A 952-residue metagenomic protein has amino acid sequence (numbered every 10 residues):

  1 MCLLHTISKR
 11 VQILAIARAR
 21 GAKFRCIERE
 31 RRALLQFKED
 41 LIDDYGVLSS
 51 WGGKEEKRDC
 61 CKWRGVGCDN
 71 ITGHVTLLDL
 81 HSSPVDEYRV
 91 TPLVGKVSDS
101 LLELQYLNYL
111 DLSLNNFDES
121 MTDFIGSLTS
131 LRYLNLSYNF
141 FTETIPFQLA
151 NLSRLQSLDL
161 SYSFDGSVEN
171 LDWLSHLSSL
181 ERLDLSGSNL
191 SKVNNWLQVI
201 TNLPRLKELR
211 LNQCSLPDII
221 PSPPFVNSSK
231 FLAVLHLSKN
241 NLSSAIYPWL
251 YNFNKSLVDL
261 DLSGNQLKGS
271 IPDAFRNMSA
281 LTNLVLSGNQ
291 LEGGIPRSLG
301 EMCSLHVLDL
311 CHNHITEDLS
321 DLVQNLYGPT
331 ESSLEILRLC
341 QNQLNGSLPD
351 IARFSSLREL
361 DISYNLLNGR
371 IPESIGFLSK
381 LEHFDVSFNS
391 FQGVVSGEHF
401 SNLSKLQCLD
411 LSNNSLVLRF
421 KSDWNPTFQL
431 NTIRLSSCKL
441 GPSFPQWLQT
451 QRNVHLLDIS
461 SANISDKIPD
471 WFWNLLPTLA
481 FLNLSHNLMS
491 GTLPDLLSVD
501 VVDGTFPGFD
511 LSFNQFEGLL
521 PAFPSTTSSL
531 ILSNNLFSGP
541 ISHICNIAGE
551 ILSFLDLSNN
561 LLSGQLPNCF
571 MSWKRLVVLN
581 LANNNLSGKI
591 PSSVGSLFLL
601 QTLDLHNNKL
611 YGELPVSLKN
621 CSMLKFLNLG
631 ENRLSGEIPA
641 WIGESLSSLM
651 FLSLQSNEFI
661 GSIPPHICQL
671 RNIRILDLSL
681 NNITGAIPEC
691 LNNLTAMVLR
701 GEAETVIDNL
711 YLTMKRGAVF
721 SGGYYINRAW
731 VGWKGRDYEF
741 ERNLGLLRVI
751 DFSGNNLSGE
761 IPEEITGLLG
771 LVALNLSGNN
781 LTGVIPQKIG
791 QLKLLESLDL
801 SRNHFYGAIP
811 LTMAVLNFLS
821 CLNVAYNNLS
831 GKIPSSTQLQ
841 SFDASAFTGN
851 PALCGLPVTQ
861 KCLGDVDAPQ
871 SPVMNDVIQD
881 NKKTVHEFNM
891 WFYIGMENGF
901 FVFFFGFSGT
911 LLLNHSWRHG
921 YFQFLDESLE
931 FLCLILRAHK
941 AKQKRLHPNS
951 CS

Functional and structural regions predicted by a protein language model:
M1-S952: Plant-biased, solvent-exposed loop and capping regions within N-terminal extracellular ligand-binding ectodomains
